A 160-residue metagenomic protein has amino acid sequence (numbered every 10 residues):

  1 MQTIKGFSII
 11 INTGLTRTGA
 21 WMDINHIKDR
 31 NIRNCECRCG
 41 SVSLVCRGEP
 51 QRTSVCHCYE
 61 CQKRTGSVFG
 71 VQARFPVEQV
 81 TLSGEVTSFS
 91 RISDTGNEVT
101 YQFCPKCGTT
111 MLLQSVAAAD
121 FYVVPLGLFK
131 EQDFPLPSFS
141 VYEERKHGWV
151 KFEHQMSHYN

Functional and structural regions predicted by a protein language model:
K5-F7, I11-E36, S41-N160: A short Gly-Trp-Pro
